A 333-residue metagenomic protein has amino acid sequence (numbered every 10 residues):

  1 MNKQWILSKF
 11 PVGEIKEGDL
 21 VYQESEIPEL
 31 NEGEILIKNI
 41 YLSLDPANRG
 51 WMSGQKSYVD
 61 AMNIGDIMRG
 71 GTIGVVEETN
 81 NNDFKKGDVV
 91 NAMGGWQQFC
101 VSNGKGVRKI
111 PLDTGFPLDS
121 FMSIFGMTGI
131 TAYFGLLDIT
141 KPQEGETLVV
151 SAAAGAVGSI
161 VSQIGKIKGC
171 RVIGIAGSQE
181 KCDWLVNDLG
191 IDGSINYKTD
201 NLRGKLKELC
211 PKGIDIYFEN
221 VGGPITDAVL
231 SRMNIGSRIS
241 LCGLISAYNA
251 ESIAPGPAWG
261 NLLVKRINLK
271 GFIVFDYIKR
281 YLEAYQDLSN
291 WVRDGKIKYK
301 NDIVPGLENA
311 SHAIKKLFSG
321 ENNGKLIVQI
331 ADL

Functional and structural regions predicted by a protein language model:
N2, K296-I303, S311-L333: C-terminal capping/lid region of NAD(P)-dependent oxidoreductase domains
I27-L44, M52-W96: Glycine-rich beta-strand-centered segment in the early N-terminal region that forms part of a ligand/cofactor-binding
M68-V75, K86-A152, K296: NAD(P)H dinucleotide-binding glycine-rich loop of Rossmann-like/cofactor-binding domains, especially the beta1-alpha1
N91, V149, I195, Y217-F218: N-terminal Rossmann-like NAD(P) cofactor-binding module of classical short-chain dehydrogenase/reductase
Q97-Q98, G177-W184, I253-W259: Short, glycine/polar-rich helix-capping loops at beta-to-alpha or helix-loop-helix junctions that flank or form
M122-D200: Mid-domain Rossmann-like dinucleotide-binding core that forms the NAD(H)/NADP(H) cofactor-binding site
N201-P211: Short amphipathic alpha-helix with an adjacent loop that forms part of the alpha/beta core around
P224-I297, I330-L333: Glycine-rich phosphate-binding loop and adjacent beta-alpha segment of Rossmann(oid) nucleotide-cofactor-binding
